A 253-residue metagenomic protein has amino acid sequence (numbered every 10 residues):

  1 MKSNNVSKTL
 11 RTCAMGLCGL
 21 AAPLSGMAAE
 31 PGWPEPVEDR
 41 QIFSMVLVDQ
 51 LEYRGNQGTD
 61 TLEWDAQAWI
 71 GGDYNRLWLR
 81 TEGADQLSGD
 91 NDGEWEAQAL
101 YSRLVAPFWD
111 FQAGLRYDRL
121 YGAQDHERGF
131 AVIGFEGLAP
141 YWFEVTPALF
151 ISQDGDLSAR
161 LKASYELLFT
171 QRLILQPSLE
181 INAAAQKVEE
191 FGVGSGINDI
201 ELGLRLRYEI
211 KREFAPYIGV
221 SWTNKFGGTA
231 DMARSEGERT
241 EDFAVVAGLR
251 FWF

Functional and structural regions predicted by a protein language model:
M27-S88, S102-R103, V245: Outer-membrane beta-barrel initiation region
I42-S44, D60-W64, N91-W95, E127-A131 (+3 more regions): Residues that define the transmembrane beta-barrel architecture of outer-membrane proteins
Q50, L79-G83, A113-Y117, P147-I151 (+2 more regions): Transmembrane beta-barrel strands of outer-membrane/channel proteins
A66, A97-A99, I133, L161-A163 (+2 more regions): Membrane-embedded beta-strands of outer-membrane beta-barrel proteins, especially the hydrophobic/small aromatic
I70-G72, R103, G137, I151 (+3 more regions): Residue-level signature of outer-membrane beta-barrel architecture
Y74-L79, P107-F111, Y141-V145, T170-L175 (+1 more regions): Repeated loop/turn-to-beta-strand initiation elements of outer-membrane beta-barrel proteins
Q124, R128-V188: Detector for outer-membrane/organellar transmembrane beta-barrel domains, recognizing the amphipathic beta-strand
G203-L204, Y208-E209, E213, R239-F253: Outer-membrane beta-barrel "beta-signal"
